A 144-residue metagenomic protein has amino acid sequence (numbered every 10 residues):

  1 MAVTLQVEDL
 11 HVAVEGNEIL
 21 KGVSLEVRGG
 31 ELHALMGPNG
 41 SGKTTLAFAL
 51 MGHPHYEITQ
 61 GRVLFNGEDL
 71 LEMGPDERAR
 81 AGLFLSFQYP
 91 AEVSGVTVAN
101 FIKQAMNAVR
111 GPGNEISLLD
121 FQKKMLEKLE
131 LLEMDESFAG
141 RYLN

Functional and structural regions predicted by a protein language model:
L5-V7, L20: Conserved structural motif at the start of ABC-family nucleotide-binding domains
A34, A79-Q88, L126: ABC nucleotide-binding domain signature
M36-P38: The feature captures the beta-strand-to-loop junction immediately N-terminal to the Walker
T44: Walker A/P-loop
M51: Helix-to-loop junction immediately C-terminal to a conserved catalytic motif
R62-R78: ABC ATPase NBD Q-loop/coupling interface
A91-N144: ABC-family P-loop ATPase nucleotide-binding domains
